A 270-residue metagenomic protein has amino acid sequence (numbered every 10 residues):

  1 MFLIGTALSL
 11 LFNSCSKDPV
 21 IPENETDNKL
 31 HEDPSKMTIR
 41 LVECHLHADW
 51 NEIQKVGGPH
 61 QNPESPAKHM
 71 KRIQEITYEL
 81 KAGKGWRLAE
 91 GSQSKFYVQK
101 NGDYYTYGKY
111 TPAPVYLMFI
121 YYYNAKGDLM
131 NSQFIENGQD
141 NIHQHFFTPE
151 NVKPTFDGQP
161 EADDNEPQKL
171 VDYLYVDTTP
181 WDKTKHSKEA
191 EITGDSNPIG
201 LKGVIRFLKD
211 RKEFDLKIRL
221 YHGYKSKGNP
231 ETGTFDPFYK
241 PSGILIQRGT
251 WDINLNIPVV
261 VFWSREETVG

Functional and structural regions predicted by a protein language model:
F2-L10: Bacterial N-terminal signal peptides
S9-I39: Bacterial Sec-dependent N-terminal signal peptides
P19-N28, H45-H47, N124-F134: Short amphipathic, basic-aromatic surface patches that mediate peripheral association with negatively charged
T38-L80: Post-signal-peptide N-terminal segment of Sec-exported extracytoplasmic proteins
G57-P66, E231-G270: Short beta-strand elements
K68-K109: N-terminal edge beta-strand
G102-Y116, F134, W181-K217, H222-T232 (+1 more regions): Exposed beta-sheet edge/beta-hairpin loop segments within beta-rich domains
D128-H186: Extended, polar beta-sheet/loop recognition surfaces of beta-rich domains that mediate binding to diverse ligands
